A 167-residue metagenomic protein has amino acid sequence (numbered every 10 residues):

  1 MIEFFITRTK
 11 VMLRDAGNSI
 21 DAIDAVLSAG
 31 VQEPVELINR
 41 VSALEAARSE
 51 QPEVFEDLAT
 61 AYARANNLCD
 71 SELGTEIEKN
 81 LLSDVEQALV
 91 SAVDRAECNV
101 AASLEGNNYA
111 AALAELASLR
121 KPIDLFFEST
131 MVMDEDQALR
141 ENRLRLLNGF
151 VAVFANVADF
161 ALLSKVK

Functional and structural regions predicted by a protein language model:
M1-K167: Amphipathic alpha-helical "coupling" segments that flank catalytic cores
